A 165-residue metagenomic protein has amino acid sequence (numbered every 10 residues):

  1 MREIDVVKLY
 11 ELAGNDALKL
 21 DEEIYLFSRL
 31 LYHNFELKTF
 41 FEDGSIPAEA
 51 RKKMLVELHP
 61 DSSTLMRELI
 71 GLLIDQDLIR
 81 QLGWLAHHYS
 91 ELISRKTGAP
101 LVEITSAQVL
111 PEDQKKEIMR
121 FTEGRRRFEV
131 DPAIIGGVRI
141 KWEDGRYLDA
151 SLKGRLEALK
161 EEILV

Functional and structural regions predicted by a protein language model:
M1-V165: Elongated, mostly alpha-helical coiled-coil "stalk/stator" tethers of large membrane protein machines
